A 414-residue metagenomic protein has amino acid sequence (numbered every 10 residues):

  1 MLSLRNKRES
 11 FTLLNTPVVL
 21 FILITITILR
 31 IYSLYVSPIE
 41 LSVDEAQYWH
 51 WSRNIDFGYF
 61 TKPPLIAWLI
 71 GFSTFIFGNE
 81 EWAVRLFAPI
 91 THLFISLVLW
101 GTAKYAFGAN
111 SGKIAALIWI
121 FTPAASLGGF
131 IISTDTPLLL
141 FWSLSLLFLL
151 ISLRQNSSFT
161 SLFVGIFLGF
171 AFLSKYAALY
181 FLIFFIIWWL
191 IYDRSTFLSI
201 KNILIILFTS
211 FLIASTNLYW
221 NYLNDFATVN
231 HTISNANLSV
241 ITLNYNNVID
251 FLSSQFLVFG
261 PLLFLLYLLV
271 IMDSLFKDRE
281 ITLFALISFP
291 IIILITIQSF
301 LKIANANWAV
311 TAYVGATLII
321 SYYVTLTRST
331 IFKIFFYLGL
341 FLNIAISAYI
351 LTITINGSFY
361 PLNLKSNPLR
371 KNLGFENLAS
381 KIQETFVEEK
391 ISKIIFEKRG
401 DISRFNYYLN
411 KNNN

Functional and structural regions predicted by a protein language model:
L23-I26, A115-P123, L168, F172 (+1 more regions): Short helix- or helix-capping micro-motifs that position conserved polar/aromatic residues at function-defining sites
H50, I118, P137-R154, T160-L168 (+1 more regions): Specific aromatic-rich, kink-prone transmembrane helix
L86-F107, L144-F148: Transmembrane-helix motifs of polytopic, lipid-linked glycan transferases
L99-F121, L139-L140: Transmembrane-helix signature of polytopic, membrane-embedded enzymes that assemble or transfer cell-envelope glycans
K104-N110, S145-S161, S195, D273-F276: Membrane-interface transmembrane helices that cradle and orient dolichyl/undecaprenyl
A124-L138: Short acidic/glycine- and proline-prone juxtamembrane loop motifs at membrane-interface regions of multi-pass membrane
F170, F181-I281, I287, I291-S299: Transmembrane-lumen/periplasm boundary regions of multi-pass, lipid-linked membrane glycan transferases
A306, F332-E389, R399-N413: Membrane-proximal, lumen/periplasm-facing interface regions of secretory-pathway glyco- and lipid-modifying enzymes
